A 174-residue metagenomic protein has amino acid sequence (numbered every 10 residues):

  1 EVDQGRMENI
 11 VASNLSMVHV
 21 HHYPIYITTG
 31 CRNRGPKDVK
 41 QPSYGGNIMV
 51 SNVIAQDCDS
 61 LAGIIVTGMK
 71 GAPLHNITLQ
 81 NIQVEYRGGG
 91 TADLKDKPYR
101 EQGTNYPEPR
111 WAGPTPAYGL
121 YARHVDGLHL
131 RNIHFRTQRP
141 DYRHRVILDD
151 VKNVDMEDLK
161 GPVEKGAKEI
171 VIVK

Functional and structural regions predicted by a protein language model:
E1-K174: Extracellular/periplasmic carbohydrate-active domains that bind, remodel, or depolymerize complex polysaccharides
